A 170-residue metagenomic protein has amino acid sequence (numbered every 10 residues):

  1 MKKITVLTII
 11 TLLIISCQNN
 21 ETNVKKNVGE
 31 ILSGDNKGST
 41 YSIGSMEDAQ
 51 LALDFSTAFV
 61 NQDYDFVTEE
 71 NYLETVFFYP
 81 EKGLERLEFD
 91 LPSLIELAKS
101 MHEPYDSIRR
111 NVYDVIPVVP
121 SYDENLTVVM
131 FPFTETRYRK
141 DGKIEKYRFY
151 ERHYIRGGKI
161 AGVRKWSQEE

Functional and structural regions predicted by a protein language model:
K2-T8: Sec-dependent signal peptide recognition, specifically the positively charged N-region followed immediately by
L13-S16: C-terminal motif of bacterial Sec signal peptides marking the signal peptidase cleavage site
Q18-N61: Short, low-complexity N-terminal intrinsically disordered segments enriched in polar/charged residues
E21-K25, K146-E170: Short beta-strand edge/turn micro-motifs at domain boundaries
F55, V67-T68, T75-V76, L94 (+3 more regions): Hydrophobic pocket/interface hotspot
Y64-V119: A solvent-exposed, acidic/Ser-Thr-rich amphipathic alpha-helical stretch
N71-Y72, F133-R137, S167: Short beta-strand segments enriched in hydrophobic/aromatic residues within well-folded beta-rich domains
L126-K159: Exposed beta-sheet edge and beta->alpha loop/turn motif
